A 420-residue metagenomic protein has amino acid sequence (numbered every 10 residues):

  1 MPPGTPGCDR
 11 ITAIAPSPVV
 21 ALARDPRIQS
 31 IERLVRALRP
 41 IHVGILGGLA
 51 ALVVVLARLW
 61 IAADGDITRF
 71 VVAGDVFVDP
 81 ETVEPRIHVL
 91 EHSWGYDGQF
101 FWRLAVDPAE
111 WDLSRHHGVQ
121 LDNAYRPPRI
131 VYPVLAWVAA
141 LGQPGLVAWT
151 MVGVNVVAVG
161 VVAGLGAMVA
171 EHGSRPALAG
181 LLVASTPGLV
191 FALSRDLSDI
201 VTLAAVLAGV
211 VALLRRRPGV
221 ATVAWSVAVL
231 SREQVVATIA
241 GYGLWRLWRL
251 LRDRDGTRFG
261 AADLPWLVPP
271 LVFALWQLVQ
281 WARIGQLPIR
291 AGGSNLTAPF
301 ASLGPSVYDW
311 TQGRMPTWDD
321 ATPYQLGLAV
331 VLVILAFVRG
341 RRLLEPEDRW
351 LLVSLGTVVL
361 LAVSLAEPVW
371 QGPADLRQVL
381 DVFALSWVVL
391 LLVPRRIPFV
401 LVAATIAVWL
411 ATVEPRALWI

Functional and structural regions predicted by a protein language model:
M1-T82, P265, F399-L401: Start-transfer (signal-anchor) and selected internal transmembrane alpha helices of multi-pass inner/ER membrane
L52-D66, V235-L251, R258-R342, P346-V359: Membrane-lumen/periplasm interface segments of specific transmembrane helices in polyprenyl phosphate-linked
G95-P144, D381: Short hydrophobic/aromatic helix or loop-helix immediately within or flanking a transmembrane segment in polytopic
V134-V138, W149-G173, L335-V338: Transmembrane-helix motifs of polytopic, lipid-linked glycan transferases
L146-T150, A163-S185, A204, V220: Transmembrane-helix signature of polytopic, membrane-embedded enzymes that assemble or transfer cell-envelope glycans
L165, L182, A192, V201-V220 (+1 more regions): Specific aromatic-rich, kink-prone transmembrane helix
S194-V201, D375: Short acidic/glycine- and proline-prone juxtamembrane loop motifs at membrane-interface regions of multi-pass membrane
V206-A212, P218-R246, V268-L271: Membrane-interface alpha helices of multi-pass inner-membrane proteins
